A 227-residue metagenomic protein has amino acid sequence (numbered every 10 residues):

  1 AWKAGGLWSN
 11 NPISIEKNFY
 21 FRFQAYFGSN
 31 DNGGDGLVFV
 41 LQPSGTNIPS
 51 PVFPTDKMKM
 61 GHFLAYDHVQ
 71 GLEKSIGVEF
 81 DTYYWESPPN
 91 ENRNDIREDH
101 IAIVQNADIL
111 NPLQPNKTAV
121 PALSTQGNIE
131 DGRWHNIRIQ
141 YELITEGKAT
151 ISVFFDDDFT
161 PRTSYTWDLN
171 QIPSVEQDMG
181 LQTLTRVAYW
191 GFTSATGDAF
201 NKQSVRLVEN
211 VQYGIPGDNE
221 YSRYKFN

Functional and structural regions predicted by a protein language model:
A1-F226: Polar, low-complexity loop segments and adjacent catalytic/binding residues used for recognizing and processing sugar
